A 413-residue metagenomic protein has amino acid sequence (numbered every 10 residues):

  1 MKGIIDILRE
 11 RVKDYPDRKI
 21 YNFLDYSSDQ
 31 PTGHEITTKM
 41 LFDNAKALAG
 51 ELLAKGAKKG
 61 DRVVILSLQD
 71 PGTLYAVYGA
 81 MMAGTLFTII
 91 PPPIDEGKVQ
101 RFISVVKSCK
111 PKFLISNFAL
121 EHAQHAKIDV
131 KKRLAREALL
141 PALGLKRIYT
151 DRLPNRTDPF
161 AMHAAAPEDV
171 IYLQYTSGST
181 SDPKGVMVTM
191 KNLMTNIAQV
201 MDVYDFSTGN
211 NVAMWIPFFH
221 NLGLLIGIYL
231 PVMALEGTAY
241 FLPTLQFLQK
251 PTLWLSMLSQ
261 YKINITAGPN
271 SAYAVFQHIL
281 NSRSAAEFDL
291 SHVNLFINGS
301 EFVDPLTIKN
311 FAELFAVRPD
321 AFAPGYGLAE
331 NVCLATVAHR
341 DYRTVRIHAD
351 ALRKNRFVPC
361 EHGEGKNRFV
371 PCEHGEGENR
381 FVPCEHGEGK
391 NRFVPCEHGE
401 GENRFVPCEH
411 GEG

Functional and structural regions predicted by a protein language model:
L8-T37, I171-L173, T180, G327: AMP-dependent adenylate-forming
P16-K19, R147-Y149, P154-Y175, S181-D182 (+4 more regions): Conserved pre-ATP/AMP-binding loop-to-beta segment of ANL
Y21-Y75, I94-F102, P159-A164, G185-K191: Conserved AMP-binding/adenylate-forming core of the ANL superfamily
D70-P93, S104-F113, N210-N211, L230-Y240 (+1 more regions): A short helix-loop-beta submotif of the ANL/AMP-binding
M82-T157, P269-N270, V275: Structural core segment of the AMP-binding/adenylate-forming
K110-K112, D129-I148, P154, V212-A213 (+4 more regions): Conserved helix-loop-beta element of the AMP-binding
M194-N211, F219-N264, H278-S284: Conserved AMP-binding/adenylation subdomain of ANL enzymes
I263-G268, Q277-K366, F381-C384, F393-P395 (+2 more regions): Gly/Ser/Thr-rich phosphate-binding loop
